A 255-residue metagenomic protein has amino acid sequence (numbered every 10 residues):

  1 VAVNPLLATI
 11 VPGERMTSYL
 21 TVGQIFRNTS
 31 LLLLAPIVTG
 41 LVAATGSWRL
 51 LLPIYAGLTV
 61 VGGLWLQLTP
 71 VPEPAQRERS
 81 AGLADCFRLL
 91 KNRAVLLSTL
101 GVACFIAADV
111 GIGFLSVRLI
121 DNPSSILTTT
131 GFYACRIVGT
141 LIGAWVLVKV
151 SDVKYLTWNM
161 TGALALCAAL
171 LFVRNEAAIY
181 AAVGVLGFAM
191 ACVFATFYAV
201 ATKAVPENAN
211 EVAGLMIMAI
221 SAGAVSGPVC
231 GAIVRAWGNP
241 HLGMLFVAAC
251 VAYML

Functional and structural regions predicted by a protein language model:
V1-P12, A191-V205: Intracellular juxtamembrane helix-capping segments at the cytosolic ends of symmetry-related transmembrane helices
E14, Y19-P70: Helix-loop-helix hairpin linking two adjacent transmembrane segments in secondary transporters
G23-L31, F132, R136, M216-G223: Structural signature of transmembrane alpha-helices in multi-pass secondary transporters
I37-G46, I120-D121, V146-L147, C230-N239: Interfacial helix-cap and linker-helix signal at transmembrane-aqueous boundaries of multi-pass secondary transporters
E73-S98: Juxtamembrane intracellular "pre-TM" segments in multi-pass secondary transporters
N92-I137: Extracytoplasmic gate region of multi-pass secondary transporters
V153-F197: C-terminal transmembrane helical hairpin of 12-TM major facilitator-type secondary transporters
P206-N239, V247: A late C-terminal transmembrane helix in Major Facilitator Superfamily
